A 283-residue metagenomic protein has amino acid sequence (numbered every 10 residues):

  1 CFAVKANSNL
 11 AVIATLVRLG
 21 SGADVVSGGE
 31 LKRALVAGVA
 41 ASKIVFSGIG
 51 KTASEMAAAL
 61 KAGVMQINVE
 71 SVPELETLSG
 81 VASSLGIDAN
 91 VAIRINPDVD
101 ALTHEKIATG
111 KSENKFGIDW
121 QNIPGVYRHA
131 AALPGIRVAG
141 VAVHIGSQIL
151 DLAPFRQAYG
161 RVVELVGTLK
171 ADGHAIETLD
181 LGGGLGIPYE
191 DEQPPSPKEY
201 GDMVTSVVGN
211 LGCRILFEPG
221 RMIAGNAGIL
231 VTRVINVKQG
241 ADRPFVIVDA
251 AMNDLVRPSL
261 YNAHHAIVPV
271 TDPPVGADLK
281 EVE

Functional and structural regions predicted by a protein language model:
C1-T178, I187, E192, M203: Active-site-proximal beta-alpha core segment in soluble small-molecule metabolic enzymes
A6, P97, G184-L185, P219-R221 (+1 more regions): Active-site metal-binding loops of divalent metal-dependent hydrolases
S196: Conserved N-terminal phosphate-binding loop of PLP-dependent enzymes in the Aspartate aminotransferase
M203, L211-E283: Charged (often Lys/Glu-rich) extended helix/loop segments that serve as interaction or gating elements
